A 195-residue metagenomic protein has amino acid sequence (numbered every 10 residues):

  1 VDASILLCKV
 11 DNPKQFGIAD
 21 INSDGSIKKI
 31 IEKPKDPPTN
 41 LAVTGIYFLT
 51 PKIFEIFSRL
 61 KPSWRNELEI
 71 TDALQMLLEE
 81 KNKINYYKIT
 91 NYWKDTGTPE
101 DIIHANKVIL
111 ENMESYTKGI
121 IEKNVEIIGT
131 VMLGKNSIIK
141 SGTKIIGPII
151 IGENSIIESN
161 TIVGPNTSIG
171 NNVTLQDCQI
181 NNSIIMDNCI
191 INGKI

Functional and structural regions predicted by a protein language model:
V1-L60, W64: Conserved core of the sugar-phosphate nucleotidyltransferase
S26, P51-K52, S58-I195: Left-handed beta-helix
